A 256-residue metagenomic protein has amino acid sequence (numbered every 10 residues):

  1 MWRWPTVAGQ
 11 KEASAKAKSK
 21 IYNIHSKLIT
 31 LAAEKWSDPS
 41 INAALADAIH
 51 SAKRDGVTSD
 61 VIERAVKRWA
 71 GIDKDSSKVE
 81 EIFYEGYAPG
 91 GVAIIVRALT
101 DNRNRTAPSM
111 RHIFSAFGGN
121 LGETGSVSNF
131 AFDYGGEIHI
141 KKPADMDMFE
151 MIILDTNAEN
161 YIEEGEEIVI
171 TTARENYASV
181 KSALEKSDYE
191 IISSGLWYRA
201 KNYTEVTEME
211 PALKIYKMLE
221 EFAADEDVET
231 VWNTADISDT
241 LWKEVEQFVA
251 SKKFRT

Functional and structural regions predicted by a protein language model:
M1-G122, V127-E137, R199, T230-N233 (+1 more regions): N-terminal cationic and glycine-rich segments that engage phosphates or anionic surfaces
E137-T256: Positively charged, low-complexity, intrinsically disordered RNA-binding extensions
